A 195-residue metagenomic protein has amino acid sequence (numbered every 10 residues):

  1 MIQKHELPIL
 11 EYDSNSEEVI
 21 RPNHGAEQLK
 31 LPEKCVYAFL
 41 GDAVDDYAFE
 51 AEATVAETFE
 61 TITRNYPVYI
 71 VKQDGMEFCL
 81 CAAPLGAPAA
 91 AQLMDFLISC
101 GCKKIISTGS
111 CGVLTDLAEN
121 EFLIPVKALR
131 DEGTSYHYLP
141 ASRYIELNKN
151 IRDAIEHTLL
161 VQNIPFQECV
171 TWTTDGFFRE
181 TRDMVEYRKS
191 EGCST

Functional and structural regions predicted by a protein language model:
M1-K104, G112-T195: Accessory terminal and edge-of-domain segments that mediate assembly/interaction and cofactor placement around
